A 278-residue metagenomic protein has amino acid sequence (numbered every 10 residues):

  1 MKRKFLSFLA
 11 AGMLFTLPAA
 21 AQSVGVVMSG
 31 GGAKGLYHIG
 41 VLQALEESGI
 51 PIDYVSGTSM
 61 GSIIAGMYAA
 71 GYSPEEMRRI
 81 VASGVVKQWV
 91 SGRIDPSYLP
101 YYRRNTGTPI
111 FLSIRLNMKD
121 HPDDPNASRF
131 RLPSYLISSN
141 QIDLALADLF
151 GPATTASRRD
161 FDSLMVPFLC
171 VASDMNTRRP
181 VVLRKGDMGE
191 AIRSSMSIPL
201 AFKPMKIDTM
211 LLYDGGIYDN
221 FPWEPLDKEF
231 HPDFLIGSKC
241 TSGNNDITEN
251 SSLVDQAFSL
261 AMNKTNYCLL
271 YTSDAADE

Functional and structural regions predicted by a protein language model:
M1-K4: Positively charged n-region of N-terminal signal peptides that target proteins for export
S7-T16: Bacterial N-terminal signal peptides
A20-T58, G66-S273: Patatin-like phospholipase
S62: Catalytic nucleophile loop
D274-E278: A short, hydrophobic C-terminal helix/tail in secreted or cell-surface proteins
